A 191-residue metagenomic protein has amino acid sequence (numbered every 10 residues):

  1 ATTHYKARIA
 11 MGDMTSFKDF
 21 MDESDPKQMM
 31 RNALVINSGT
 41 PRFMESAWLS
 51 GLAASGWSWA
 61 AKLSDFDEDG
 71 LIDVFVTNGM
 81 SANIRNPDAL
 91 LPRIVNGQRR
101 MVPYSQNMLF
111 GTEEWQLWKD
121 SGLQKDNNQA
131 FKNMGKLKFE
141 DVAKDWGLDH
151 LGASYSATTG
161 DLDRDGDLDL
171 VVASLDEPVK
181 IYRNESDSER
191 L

Functional and structural regions predicted by a protein language model:
A1-L191: Acidic, glycine/proline-rich Ca2+-coordinating loop motifs
